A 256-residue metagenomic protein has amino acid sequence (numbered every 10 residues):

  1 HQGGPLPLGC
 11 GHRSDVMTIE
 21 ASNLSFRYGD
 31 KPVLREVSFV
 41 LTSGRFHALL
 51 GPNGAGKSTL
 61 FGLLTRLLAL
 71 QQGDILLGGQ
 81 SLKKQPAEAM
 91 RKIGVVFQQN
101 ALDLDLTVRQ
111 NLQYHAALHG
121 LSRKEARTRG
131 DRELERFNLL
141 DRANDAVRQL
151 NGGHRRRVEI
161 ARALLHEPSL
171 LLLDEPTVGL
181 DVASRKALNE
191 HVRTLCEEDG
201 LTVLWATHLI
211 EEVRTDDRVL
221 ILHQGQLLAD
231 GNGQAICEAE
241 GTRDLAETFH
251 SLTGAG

Functional and structural regions predicted by a protein language model:
G73-K84, A89: Conserved ABC transporter NBD signature motif
D105, A146-L150: Conserved ABC ATPase signature
Q113, A117, K124-R142: Conserved ABC ATPase "signature" region
E167: Conserved catalytic motifs of ABC-family nucleotide-binding domains
L171-D174: Catalytic Walker B motif of ABC-type/P-loop ATPase nucleotide-binding domains
D230-G231: ABC ATPase "signature
